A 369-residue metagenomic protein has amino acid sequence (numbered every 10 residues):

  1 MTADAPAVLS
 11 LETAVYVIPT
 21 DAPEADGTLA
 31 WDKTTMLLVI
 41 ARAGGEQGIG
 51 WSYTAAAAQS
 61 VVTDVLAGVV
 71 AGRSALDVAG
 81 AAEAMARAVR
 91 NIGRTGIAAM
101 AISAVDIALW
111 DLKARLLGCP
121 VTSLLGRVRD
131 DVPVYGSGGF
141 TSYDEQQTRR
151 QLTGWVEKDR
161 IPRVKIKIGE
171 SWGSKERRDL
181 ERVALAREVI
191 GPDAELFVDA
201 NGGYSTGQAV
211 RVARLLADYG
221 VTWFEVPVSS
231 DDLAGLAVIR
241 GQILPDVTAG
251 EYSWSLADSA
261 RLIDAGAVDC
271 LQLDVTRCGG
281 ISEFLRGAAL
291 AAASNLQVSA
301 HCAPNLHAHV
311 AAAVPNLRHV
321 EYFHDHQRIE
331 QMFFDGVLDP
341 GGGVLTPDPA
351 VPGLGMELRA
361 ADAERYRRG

Functional and structural regions predicted by a protein language model:
T2-T20, T34-M36, S299-G369: Flexible C-terminal active-site loop/helix
V8, G45, L66, V105 (+8 more regions): Conserved, mostly hydrophobic/aromatic
S10, A41-L117: Metal- or metallocofactor-binding catalytic centers and their adjacent structured scaffolds across diverse enzyme
G27-D32: Short Gly/Pro-enriched turn/cap motifs at secondary-structure boundaries
S60, R214, G220, D231-V344: Shared catalytic-loop signature of beta/alpha-barrel
D106-S142: Glycine-rich, aromatic-flanked loop segments that form ligand/cofactor-binding clefts across common enzyme folds
D130-I243: Metal-dependent enolase-superfamily TIM-barrel catalytic cores that perform enediolate-based chemistry
